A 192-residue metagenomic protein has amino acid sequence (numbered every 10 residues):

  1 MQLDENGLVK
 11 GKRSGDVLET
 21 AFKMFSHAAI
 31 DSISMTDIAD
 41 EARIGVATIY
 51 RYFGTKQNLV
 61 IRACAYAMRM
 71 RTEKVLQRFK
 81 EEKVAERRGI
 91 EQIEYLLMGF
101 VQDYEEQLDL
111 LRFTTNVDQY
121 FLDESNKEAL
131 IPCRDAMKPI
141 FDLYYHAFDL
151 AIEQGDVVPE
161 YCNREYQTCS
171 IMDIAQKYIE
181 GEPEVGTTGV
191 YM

Functional and structural regions predicted by a protein language model:
Q2-L3, D16, M24-N58, R62: Helix-turn-helix
G11-E19, D31-S32, Y52-L76, M98: An amphipathic alpha-helix adjacent to DNA-recognition modules
T20-M24, G99, I174: Short amphipathic alpha-helical elements of helix-turn-helix/winged-helix folds
K56, A63, A67, R71 (+6 more regions): Hydrophobic/aromatic residues within well-ordered alpha-helical segments
R62, Q77-Q107, R164-T168: Hydrophobic alpha-helical connector segments
T72-Q77, S125-Q154, E165-M172: Amphipathic alpha-helical packing segments from all-alpha helical-bundle domains
Q102-D109, F141, Y145-E160, T168-T188: Amphipathic C-terminal alpha-helical segment
Y104-N126, E180: Amphipathic alpha-helical segments used for helix-helix packing
